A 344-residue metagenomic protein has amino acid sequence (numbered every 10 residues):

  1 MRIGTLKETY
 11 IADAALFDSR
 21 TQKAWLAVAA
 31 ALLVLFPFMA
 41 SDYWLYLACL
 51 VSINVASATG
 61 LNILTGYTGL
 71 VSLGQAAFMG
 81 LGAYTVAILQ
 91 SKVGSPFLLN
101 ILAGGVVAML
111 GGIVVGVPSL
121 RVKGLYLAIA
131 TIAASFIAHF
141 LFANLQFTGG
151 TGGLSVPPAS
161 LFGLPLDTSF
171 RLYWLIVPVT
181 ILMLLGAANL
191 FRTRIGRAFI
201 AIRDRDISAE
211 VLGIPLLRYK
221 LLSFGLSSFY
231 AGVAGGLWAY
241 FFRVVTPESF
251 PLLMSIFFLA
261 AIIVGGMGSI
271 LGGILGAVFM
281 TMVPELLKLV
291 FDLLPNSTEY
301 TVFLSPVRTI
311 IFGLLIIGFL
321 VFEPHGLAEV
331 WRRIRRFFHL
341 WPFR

Functional and structural regions predicted by a protein language model:
M1-R344: Transmembrane alpha-helices and adjacent helix-loop boundaries
